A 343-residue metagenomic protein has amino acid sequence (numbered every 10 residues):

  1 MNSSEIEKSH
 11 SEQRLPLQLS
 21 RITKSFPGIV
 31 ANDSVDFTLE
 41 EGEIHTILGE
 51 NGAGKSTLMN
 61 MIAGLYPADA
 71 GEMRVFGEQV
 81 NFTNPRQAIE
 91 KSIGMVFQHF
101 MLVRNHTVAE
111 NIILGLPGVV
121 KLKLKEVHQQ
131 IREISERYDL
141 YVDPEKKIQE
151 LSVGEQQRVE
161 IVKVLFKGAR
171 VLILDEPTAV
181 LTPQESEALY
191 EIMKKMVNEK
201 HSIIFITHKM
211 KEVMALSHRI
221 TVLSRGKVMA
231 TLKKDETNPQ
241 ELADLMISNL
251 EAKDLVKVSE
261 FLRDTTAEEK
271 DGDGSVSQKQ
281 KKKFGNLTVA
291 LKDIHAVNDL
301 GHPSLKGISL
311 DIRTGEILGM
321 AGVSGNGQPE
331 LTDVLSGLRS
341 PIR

Functional and structural regions predicted by a protein language model:
N2-R343: Glycine-rich phosphate-binding loops of nucleotide-dependent enzymes
